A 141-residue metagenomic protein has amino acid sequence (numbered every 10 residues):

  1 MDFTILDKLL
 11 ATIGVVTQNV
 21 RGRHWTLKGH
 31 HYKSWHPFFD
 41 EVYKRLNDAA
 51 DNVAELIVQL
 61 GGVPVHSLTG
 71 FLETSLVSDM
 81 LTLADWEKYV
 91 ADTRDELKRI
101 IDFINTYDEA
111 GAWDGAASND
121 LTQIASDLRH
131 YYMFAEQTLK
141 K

Functional and structural regions predicted by a protein language model:
M1-L9, W86-Y89: Disorder-to-helix initiation segments
F3, L10, T17-V20, H24 (+5 more regions): A structural signal for well-ordered alpha-helices, especially hydrophobic packing surfaces of coiled-coils
L10, L27, D40, K44 (+3 more regions): Long, contiguous binding/interaction regions
V16-E41, I100-A116: Helix-loop segments that flank and shape redox-cofactor active sites
K33-L68: Conserved alpha-helical segments that form or flank metal/cofactor-binding pockets of metalloenzymes
I57-W86: Carboxylate-rich helix-loop segments that flank metal/cofactor sites and access channels in metalloenzymes
S75-A125: Acidic/histidine-rich alpha-helical segments that form the ligand environment of transition-metal centers
